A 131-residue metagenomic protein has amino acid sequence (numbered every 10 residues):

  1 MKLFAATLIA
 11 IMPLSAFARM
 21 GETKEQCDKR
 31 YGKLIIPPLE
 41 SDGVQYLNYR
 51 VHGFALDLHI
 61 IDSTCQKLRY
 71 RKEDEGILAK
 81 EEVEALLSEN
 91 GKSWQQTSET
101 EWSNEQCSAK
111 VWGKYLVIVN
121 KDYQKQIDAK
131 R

Functional and structural regions predicted by a protein language model:
M1-L8: Sec-dependent signal peptide recognition, specifically the positively charged N-region followed immediately by
L8, A18, I36-E40: Low-complexity, Gly/Pro
L8, Q126-I127: Short, low-complexity polar/charged micro-motifs in intrinsically disordered terminal tails
P13-S15: N-terminal signal peptide c-region/cleavage motif recognized by signal peptidases
F17-Q26: Cleaved targeting-peptide boundary
Q26-Q124: A cross-family detector of function-defining hotspots
A129-R131: Short, solvent-exposed mixed-charge patches
